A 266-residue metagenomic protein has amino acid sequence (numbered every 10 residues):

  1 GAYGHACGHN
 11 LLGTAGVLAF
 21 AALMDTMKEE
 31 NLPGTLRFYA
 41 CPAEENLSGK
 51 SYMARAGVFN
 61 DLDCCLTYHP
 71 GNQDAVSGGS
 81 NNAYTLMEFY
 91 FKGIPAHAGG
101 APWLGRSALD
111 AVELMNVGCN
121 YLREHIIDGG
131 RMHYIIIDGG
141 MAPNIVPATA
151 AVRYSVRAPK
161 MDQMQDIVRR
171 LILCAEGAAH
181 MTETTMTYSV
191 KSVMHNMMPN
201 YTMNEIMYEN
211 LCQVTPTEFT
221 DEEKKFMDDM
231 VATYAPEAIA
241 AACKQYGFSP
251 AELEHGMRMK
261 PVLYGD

Functional and structural regions predicted by a protein language model:
G1-G4, N10-L11, M27-P147, R157: Histidine/acidic-residue-rich, glycine-tolerant segments that coordinate divalent metal ions
G13-F20: DPxDG-like acidic metal-binding loop motif
T14, W103-R106, D110, D162-R169: A generic "alpha-helical surface" signal
L18, S48-S51, W103, D166-R169 (+1 more regions): Generic recognition of short, well-ordered alpha-helical segments
M24: Gly/Ala-rich phosphate-binding loop of Rossmann-like dinucleotide-binding domains, activating on the conserved
E113-D266: Metal-dependent amide/peptide-bond hydrolase catalytic core, centered on the "pita-bread" metallohydrolase fold
